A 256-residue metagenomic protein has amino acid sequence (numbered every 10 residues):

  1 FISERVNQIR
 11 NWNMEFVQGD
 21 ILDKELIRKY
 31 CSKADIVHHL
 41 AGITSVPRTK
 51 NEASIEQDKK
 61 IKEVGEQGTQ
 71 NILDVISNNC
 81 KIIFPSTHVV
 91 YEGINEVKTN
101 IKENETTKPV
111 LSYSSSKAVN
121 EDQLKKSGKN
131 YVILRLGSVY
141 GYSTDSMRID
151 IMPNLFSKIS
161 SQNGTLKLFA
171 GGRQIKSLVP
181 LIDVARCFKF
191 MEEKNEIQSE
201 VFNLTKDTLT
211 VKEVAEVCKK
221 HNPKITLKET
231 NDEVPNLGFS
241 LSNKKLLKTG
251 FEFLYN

Functional and structural regions predicted by a protein language model:
F1-N11: Glycine-rich phosphate-binding loop and adjoining beta1-alpha1-beta2 segment of Rossmann-like nucleotide-binding folds
M14, Q18-V64: NAD(P)H-binding glycine-rich loop region in Rossmannoid oxidoreductase-like domains and their noncatalytic homologs
L22, E56, K60-N71, T107 (+2 more regions): Glycine-rich NAD(P)-binding loop of the Rossmann-fold in SDR/ketoreductase-type enzymes
L22, V90-Y91, V139-G141, V184 (+1 more regions): Conserved sequence/active-site signature of Rossmann-fold short-chain dehydrogenase/reductase
I36-H39, Q70-V110: Conserved Rossmann-fold NAD(P)-dependent oxidoreductase catalytic core, especially the SDR/UDP-sugar
K98, E105, P109-S116, D145-P153 (+1 more regions): The catalytic Tyr-centered alpha-helix of NAD(P)H-dependent dehydrogenases
D122-K176, L181-D183: NAD(P)-dependent short-chain dehydrogenase/reductase
G164, F169-N256: C-terminal substrate-binding subdomain of Rossmann-fold SDR/epimerase-dehydratase oxidoreductases
